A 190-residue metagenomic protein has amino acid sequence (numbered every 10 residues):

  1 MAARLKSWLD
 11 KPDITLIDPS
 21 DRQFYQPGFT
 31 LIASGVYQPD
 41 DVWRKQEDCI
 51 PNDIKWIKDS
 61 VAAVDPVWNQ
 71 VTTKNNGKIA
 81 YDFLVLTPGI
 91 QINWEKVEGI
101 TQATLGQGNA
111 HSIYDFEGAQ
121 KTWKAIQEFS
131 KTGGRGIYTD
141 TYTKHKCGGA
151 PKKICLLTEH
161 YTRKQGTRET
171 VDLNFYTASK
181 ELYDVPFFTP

Functional and structural regions predicted by a protein language model:
M1-K55, T143-F187: Beta1-alpha1 glycine-rich phosphate/pyrophosphate-binding loop at the start of Rossmann-like nucleotide-binding domains
K55-K153, L157-G166: FAD-binding core/adjacent interface of flavoenzyme oxidoreductases
